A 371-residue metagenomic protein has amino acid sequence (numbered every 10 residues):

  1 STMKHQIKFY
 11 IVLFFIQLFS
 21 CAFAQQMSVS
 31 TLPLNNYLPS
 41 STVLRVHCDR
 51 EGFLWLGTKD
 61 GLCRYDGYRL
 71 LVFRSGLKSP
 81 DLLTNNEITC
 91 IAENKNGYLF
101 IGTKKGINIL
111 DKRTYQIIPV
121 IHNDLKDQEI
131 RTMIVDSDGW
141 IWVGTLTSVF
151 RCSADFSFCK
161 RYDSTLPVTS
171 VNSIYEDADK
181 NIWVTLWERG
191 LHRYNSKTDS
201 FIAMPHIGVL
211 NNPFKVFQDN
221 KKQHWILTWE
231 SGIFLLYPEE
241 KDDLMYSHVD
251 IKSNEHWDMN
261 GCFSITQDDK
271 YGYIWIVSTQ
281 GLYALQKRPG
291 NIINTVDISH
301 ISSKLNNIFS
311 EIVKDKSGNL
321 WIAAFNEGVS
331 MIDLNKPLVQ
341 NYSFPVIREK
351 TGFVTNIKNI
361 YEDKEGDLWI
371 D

Functional and structural regions predicted by a protein language model:
S1-D371: Carboxylate-rich, polar loop motifs that coordinate divalent cations or form catalytic acidic clusters
